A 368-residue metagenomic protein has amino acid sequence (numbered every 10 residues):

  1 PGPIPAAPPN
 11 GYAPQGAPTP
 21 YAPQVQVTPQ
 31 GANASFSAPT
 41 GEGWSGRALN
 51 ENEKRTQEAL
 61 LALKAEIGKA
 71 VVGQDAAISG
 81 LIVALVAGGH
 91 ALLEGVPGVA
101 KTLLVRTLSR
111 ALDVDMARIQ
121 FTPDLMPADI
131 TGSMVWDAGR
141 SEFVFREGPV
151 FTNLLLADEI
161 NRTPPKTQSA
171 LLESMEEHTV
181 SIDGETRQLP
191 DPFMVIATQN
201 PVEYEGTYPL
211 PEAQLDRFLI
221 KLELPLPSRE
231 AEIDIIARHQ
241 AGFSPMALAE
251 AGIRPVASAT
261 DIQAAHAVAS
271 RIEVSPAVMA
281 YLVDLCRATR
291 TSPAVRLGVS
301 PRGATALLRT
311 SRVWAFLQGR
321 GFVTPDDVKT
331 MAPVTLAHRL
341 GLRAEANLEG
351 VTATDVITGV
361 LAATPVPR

Functional and structural regions predicted by a protein language model:
P1-E42: Intrinsically disordered, low-complexity Pro/Gly-rich regions
N52-V96, R287: Pre-Walker A (pre-P-loop) alpha-helix and adjacent loop at the N terminus of AAA/AAA+ ATPase modules, a conserved
L85-T122, W136: Walker A/P-loop
D124-N153: Short glycine-rich substrate-engagement loop in P-loop NTPases that contacts/grips substrate
P127, T131, P192, T207-I272 (+2 more regions): Conserved AAA+ ATPase core "coupling" helix
V144-N153, S181-Q199, L210-E223, R302: AAA+/SF3 P-loop NTPase mechanochemical coupling elements
T152-E176, E205-Q214, L226-I235: Conserved AAA+/SF3 P-loop NTPase catalytic/coupling segment centered on the Walker-B
T289-R368: C-terminal engagement/docking regions of AAA+ P-loop ATPases
